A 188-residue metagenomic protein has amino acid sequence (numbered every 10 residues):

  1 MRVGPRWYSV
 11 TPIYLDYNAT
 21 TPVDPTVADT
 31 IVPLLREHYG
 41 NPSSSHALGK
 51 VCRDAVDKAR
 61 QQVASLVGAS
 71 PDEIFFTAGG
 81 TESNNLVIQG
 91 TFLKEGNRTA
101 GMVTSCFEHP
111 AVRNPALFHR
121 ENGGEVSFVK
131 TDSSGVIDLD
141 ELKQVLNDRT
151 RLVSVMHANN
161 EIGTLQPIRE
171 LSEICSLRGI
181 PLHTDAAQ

Functional and structural regions predicted by a protein language model:
M1-Q188: Pyridoxal 5′-phosphate
